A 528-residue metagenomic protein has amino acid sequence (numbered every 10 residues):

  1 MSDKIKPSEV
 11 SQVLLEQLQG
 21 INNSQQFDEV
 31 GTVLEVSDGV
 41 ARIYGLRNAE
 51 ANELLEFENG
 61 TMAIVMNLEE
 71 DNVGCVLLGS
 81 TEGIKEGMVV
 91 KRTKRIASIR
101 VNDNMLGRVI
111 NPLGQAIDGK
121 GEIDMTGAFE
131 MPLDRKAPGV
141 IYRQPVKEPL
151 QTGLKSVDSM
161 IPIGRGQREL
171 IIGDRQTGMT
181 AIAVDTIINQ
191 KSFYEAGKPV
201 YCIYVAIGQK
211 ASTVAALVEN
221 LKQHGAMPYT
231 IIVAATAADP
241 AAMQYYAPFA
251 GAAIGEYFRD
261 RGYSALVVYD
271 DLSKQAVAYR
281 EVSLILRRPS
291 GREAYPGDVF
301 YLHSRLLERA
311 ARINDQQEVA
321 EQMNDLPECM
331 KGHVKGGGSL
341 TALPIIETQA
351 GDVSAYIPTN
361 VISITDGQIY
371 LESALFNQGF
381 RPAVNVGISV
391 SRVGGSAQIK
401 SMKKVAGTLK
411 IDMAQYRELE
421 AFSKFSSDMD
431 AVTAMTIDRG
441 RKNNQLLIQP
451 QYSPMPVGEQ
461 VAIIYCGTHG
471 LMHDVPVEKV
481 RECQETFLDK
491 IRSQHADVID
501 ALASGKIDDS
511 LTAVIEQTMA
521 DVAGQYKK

Functional and structural regions predicted by a protein language model:
S2-Q17, N23-Q26, T32-L150: Acidic-enriched and Gly/Ser
V13-S24, T152-V157, G251, L306 (+1 more regions): Phosphate-interacting basic helix/loop segments used at nucleotide- and nucleic-acid interfaces
M88-V90, A97, V101-N104, I117-R168 (+4 more regions): P-loop NTPase nucleotide-binding/switch module
M160, M243-Y279, K331-G332: Phosphate-binding/switch loop-helix module in NTP-utilizing enzymes
R165-A216, D271: Walker A/P-loop NTP-binding active-site region of P-loop NTPases, recognizing the glycine-rich GxxxxGKT/S
P199-Y201, P228-I231, G262-L266, G337-A342: Loop/turn-to-beta-strand initiation segments
V200, A211-I254, L284-P296, H303-E308 (+1 more regions): Nucleotide-state-sensitive switch-loop elements of NTP-binding domains
K274, E281-K528: Conserved catalytic/coupling modules of large nucleotide/cofactor-utilizing molecular machines
